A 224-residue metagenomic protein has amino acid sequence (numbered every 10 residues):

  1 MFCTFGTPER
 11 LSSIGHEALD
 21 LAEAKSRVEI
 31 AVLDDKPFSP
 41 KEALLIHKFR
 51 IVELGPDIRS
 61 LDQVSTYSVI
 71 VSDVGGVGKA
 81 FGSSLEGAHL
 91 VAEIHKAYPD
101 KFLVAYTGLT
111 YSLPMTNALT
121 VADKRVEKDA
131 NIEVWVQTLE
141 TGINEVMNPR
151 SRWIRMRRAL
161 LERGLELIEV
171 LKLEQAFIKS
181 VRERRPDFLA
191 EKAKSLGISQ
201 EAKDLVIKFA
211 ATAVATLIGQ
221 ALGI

Functional and structural regions predicted by a protein language model:
M1-L21: Short N-terminal or domain-adjacent regulatory/targeting segments
L19-P37, L44: Conserved acidic segment of CheY-like receiver
E29-D34, R50-L54, L103-T107: Short, hydrophobic beta-strand segments that form beta-sheet elements in well-ordered domains
K36-P40, D57, G75-F81, L109-S112 (+1 more regions): Short acidic, S/G/P-rich loop/turn micro-motifs used as interaction or catalytic elements
L44-T66: A short, well-structured beta->alpha microelement
V64-D100, G108: Conserved phosphotransfer microenvironments
G82-S83, H89, F102-T141, S151-A159: Alpha4 helix (beta4-alpha4-beta5 surface) of REC/receiver domains from two-component response regulators
S151-I224: C-terminal output/effector regions of signal-responsive regulators
